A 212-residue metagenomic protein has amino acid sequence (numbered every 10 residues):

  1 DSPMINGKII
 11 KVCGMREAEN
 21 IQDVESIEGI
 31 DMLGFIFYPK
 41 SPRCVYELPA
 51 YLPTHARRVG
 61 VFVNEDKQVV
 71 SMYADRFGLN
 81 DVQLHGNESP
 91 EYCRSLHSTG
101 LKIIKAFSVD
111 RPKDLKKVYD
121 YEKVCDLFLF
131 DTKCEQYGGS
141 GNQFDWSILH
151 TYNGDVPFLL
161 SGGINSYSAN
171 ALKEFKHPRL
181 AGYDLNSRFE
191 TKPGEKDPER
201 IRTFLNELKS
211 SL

Functional and structural regions predicted by a protein language model:
D1-L212: Conserved N-terminal beta1-alpha1 strand-loop-helix module at the mouth
